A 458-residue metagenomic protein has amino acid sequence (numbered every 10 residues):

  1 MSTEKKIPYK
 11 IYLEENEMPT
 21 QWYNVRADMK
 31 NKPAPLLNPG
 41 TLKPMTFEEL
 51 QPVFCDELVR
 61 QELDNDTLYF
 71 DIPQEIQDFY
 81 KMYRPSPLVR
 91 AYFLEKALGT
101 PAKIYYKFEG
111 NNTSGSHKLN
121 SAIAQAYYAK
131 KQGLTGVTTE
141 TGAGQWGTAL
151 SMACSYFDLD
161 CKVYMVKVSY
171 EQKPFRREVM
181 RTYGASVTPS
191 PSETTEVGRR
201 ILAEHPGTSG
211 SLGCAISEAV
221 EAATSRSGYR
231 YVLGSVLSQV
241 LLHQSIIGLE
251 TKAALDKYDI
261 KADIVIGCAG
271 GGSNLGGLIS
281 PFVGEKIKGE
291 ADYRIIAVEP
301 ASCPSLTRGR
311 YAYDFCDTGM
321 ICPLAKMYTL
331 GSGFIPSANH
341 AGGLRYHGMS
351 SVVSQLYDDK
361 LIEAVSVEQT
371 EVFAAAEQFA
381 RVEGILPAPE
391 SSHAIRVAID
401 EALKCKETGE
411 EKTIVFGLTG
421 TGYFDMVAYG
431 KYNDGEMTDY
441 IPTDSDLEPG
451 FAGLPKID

Functional and structural regions predicted by a protein language model:
T3-L134: Positively charged, low-complexity intrinsically disordered leader regions
Y69-D71, I201-Q239, I247, D259 (+2 more regions): Active-site/ligand-binding loops adjacent to catalytic centers
F108-L119, V137-W146, L237-V240, I266-G271 (+4 more regions): Active-site nucleophile and cofactor-binding loops and adjacent substrate-binding regions of central metabolic enzymes
S121, A129-V168, K261-L275, I295 (+1 more regions): A short, small-residue-rich loop immediately preceding and capping a beta-strand
A124-L134, T148-D160, R181-T182, I279-G289 (+1 more regions): Alpha-helix C-terminal capping segments
T138, W146-S209, S305-D317, M426-D434: Active-site-proximal loop->helix
A269-G277, Q369-G435: Claisen-condensing/thiolase-fold acyl-transfer catalytic domains that form or cleave C-C bonds in fatty acid
